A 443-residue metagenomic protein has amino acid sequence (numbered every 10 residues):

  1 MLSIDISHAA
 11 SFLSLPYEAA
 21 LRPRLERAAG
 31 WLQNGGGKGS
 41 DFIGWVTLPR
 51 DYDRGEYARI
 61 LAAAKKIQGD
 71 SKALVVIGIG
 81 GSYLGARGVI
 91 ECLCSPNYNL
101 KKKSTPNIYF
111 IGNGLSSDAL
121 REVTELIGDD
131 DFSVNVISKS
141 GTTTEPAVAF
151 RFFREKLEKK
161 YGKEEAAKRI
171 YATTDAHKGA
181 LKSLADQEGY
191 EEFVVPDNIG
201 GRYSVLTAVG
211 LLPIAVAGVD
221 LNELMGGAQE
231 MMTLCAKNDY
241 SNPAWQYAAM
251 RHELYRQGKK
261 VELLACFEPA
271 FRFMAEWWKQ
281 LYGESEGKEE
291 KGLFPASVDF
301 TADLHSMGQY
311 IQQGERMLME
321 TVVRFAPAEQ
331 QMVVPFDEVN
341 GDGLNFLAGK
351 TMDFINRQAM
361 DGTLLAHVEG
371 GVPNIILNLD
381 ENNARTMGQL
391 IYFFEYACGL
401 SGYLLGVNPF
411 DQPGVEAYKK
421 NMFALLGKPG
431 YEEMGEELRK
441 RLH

Functional and structural regions predicted by a protein language model:
M1-Q68, F336-D342, F346, M434-H443: Extended, charge-enriched "interface" segments that sit outside catalytic cores
R59-K72, V123-D131, M250-K260, I311-R316: Glycine-rich phosphate/diphosphate-binding loops that line cofactor/substrate pockets in enzymes
A62, S117-E125, A248-R251, R324 (+1 more regions): Short, charged beta->alpha transition segments
K65-N238, A424: Glycine-rich phosphate-binding loops that contact phosphosugars or nucleotide phosphates
E91-C94, E125-I127, R151-F153, D186-E188 (+4 more regions): Short, solvent-exposed amphipathic alpha-helical segments in soluble enzyme and RNA/protein-processing domains
Y161-T321, A326-E329, Q412-H443: Active-site phosphate/pyrophosphate-binding segments
A296-N383: Helicase-primase coupling helices
T363-L426: C-terminal helical cap and adjacent loop that interface with cofactors, partners, or active-site loops
